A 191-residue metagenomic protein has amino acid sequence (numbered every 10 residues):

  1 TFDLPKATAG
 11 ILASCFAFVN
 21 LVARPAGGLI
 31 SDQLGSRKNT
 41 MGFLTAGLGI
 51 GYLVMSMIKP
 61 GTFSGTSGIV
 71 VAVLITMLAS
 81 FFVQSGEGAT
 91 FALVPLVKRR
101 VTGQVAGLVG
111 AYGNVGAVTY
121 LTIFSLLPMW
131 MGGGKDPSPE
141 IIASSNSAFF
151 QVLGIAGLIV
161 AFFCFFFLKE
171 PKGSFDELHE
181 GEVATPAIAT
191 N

Functional and structural regions predicted by a protein language model:
I11-N20, L48, G113: Transmembrane alpha-helical segments of major facilitator superfamily
A17-P25, V118: Residue-level signature of mid-helix packing/kink "hotspots" within the transmembrane helices of 12-pass Major
D32-A46: Cytoplasmic membrane-interface "Motif A"-like loop-to-helix N-cap segments of 12-TM Major Facilitator Superfamily
A46-G65: C-terminal ends and interior cores of transmembrane alpha-helices in multi-pass membrane transporters/permeases
S85-K98: Intracellular juxtamembrane helix-capping segments at the cytosolic ends of symmetry-related transmembrane helices
R100-G133: A late C-terminal transmembrane helix in Major Facilitator Superfamily
S147-F166: Symmetry-related core transmembrane helices of the 12-TM Major Facilitator Superfamily/SLC fold
L168-N191: Intrinsic disorder in cytosolic terminal tails and internal cytosolic loops of multi-pass membrane transporters
